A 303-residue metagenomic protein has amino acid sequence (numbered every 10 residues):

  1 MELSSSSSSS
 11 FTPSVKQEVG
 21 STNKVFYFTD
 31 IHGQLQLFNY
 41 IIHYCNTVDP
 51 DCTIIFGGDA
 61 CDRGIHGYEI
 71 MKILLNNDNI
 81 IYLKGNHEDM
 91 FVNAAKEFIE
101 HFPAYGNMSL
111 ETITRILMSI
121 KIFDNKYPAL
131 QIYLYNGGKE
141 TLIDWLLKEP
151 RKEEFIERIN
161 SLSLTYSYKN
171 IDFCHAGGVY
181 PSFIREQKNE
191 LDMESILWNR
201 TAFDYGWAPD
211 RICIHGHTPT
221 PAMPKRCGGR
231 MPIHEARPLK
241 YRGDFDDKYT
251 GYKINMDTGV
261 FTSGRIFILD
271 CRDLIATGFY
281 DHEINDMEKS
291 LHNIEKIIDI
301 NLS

Functional and structural regions predicted by a protein language model:
M1-I73, N77: N-terminal active-site segment of His-dependent metallophosphoesterases
L3, I300-L302: Hydrophobic/aromatic hotspots within intrinsically disordered, low-complexity regions
V25-Y27, R63, Y82, C213 (+4 more regions): Conserved beta-strand scaffold positions in the cores of enzyme catalytic domains, especially in NTP/NDP-utilizing
T29, F56-G58, K84-G85, C174 (+2 more regions): Active-site flanking residues adjacent to catalytic metal/cofactor-binding acidic residues
H32-Q36, D62-I65, E88-V92, P181 (+2 more regions): Active-site environment of divalent metal-dependent phosphoester hydrolases
Y40-H43, E69-K72, K96-I99, K188 (+2 more regions): Short, glycine/charged-enriched secondary-structure capping and boundary segments
G64-K169: Active-site neighborhood of divalent metal-dependent phosphoester bond hydrolases
I132-I254, G259-G264, L274-M287: Acidic, His/Gly-enriched loop-helix segments that form or flank divalent-metal centers in metallo-dependent hydrolases
